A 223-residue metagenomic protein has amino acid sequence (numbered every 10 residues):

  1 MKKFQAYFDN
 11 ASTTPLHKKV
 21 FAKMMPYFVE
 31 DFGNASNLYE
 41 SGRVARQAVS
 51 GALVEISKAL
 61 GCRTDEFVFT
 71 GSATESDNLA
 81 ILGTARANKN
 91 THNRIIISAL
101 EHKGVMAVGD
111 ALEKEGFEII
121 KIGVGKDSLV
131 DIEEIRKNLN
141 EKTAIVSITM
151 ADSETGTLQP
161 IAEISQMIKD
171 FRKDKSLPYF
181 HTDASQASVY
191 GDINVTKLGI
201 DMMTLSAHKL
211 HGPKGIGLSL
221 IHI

Functional and structural regions predicted by a protein language model:
M1-I221: Pyridoxal 5′-phosphate
